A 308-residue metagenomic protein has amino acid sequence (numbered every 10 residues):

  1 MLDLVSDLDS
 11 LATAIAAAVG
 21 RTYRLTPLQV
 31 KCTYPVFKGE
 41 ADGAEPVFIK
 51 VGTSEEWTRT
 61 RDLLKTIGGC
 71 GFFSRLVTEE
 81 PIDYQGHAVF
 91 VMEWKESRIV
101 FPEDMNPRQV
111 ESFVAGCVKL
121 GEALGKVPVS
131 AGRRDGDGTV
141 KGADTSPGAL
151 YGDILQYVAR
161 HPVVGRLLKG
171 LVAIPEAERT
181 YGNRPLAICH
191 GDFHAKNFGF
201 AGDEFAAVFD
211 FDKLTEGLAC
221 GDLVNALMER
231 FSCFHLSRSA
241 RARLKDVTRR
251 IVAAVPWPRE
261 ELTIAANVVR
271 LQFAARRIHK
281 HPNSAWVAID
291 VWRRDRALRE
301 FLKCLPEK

Functional and structural regions predicted by a protein language model:
S6-V19, Y23, K126-G191, A297 (+1 more regions): An alpha-helical support segment within catalytic cores of ATP-dependent transferases
Q29-G43, F48, P175-G221: Active-site acidic catalytic loop and adjacent metal/ATP-binding pocket of ATP-dependent phosphoryl transfer enzymes
P35-F37, G86-F90: Short beta-strand micro-motifs in enzyme catalytic cores
E45-A88, F101-G116: A conserved alpha-helical element in kinase catalytic cores
V89-N106, L271-V287: A glycine-centered beta->alpha junction motif in the catalytic cores of kinase/phosphotransferase enzymes
R98-D135: Conserved kinase catalytic-core helix
R108-Q109, A207, V224-L227: Glycine-rich, phosphate-binding/catalytic loops in enzymes
C220-P256, N267-A288, R293-R296: Active-site activation/catalytic loop segments of kinase-like enzymes and analogous catalytic loops in related
